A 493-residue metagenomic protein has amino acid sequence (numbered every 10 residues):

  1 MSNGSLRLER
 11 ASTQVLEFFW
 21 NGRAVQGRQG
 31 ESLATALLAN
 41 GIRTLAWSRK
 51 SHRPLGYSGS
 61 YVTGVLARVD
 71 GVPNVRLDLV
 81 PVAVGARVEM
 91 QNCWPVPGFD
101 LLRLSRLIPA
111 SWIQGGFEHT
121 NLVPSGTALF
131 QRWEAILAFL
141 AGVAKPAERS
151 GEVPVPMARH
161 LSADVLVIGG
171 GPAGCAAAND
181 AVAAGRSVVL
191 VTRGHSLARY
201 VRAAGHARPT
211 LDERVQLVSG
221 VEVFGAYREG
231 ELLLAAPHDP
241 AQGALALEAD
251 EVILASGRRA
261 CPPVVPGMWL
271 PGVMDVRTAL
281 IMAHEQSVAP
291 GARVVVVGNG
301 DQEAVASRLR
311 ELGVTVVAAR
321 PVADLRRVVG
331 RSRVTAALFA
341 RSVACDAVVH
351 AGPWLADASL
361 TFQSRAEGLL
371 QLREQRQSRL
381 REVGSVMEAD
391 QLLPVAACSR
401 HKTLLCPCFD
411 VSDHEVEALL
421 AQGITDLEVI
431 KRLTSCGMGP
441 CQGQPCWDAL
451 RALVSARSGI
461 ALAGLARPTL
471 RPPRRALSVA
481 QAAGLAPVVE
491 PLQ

Functional and structural regions predicted by a protein language model:
S2-Q493: Residues forming the flavin
